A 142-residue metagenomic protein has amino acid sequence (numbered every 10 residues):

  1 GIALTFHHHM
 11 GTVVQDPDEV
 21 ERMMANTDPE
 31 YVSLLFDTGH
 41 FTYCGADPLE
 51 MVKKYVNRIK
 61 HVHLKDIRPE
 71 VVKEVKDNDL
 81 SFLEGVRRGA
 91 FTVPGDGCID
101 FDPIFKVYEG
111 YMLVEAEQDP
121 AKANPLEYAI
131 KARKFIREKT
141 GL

Functional and structural regions predicted by a protein language model:
G1-T27: Basic- and aromatic-lined ligand-binding clefts that recognize polyanionic substrates
T12, F41-T42: Catalytic P-loop NTPase motifs of RecA-like helicase/translocase cores
P17-S33, T42-L142: Histidine-acidic metal/acid-base catalytic patches
D37: Active-site glycine-centered loops adjacent to acidic/histidine catalytic or metal-binding residues that shape
